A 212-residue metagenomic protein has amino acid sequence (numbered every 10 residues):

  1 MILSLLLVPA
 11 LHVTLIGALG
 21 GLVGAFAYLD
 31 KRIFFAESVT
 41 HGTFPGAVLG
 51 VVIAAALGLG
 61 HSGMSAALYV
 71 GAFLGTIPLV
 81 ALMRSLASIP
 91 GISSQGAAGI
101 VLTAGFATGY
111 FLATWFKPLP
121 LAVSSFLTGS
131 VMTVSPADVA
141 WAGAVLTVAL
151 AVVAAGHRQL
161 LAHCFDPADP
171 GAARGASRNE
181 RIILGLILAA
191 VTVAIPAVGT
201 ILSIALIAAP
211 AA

Functional and structural regions predicted by a protein language model:
M1-A18: Membrane-interfacial amphipathic/re-entrant helices at transmembrane-helix boundaries
A10-L15, Y69-L74, G96-I100, V139-A144 (+1 more regions): Hydrophobic alpha-helical transmembrane segments
V13-L29: N-terminal signal-anchor/start-transfer transmembrane helix
G21-V23, G46, L79-L82, I183-V191 (+1 more regions): Hydrophobic, membrane-inserted alpha-helices
A25-L119: Short loop segments and helix-boundary regions at transmembrane helix junctions of multi-pass inner-membrane proteins
G91-G156: Transmembrane helix-bundle core of multi-pass membrane transporters and related energy-transducing complexes
A151-I183: Membrane-helix/interface signature in polytopic inner-membrane proteins
A197, I201-A212: Transmembrane alpha-helical segments in multi-pass inner-membrane proteins
